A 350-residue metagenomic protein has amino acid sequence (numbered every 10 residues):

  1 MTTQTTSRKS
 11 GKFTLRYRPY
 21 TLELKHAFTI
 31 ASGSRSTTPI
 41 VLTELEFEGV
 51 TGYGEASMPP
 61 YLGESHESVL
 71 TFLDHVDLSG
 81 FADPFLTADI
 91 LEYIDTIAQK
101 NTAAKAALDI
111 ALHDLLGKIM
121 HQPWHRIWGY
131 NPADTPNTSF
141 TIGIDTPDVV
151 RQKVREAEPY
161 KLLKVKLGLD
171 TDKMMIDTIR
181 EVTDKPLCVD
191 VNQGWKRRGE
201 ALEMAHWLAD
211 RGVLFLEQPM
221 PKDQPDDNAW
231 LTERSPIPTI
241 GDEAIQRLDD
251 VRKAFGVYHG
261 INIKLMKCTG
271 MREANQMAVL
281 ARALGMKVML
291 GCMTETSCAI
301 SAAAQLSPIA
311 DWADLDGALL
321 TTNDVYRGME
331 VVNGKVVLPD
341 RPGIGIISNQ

Functional and structural regions predicted by a protein language model:
T2-L24, I40, E48, M293-Q350: Flexible C-terminal active-site loop/helix
S7-K12, Y17, L45-F47, T51-I119: Metal- or metallocofactor-binding catalytic centers and their adjacent structured scaffolds across diverse enzyme
A31-R35: Short Gly/Pro-enriched turn/cap motifs at secondary-structure boundaries
T43, G49, L108, H121 (+7 more regions): Conserved, mostly hydrophobic/aromatic
G52-G54, P136-I142, K161-V165, L187-V191 (+5 more regions): Hydrophobic faces of well-ordered beta-strands that scaffold small-molecule active sites in alpha/beta enzyme cores
W124-S235: Metal-dependent enolase-superfamily TIM-barrel catalytic cores that perform enediolate-based chemistry
V149-R151, M175, R197-E200, L248-R252 (+3 more regions): Short, charged, surface-exposed secondary-structure boundary motifs
D223-D316: Catalytic alpha/beta core domains of metabolic enzymes, predominantly
